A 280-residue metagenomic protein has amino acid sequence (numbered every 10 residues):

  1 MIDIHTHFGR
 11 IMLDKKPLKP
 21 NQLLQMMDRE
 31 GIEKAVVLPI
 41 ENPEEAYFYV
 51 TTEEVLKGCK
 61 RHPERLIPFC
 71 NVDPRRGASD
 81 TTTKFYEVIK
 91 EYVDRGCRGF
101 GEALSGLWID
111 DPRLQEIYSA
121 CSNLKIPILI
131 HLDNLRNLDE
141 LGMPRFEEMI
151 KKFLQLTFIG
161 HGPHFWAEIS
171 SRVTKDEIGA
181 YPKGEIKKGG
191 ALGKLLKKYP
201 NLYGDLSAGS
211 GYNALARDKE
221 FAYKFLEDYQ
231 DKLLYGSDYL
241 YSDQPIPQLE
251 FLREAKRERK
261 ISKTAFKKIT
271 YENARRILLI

Functional and structural regions predicted by a protein language model:
M1-H5, D28, F85-V88, Y92 (+4 more regions): A generic "structured core" feature
I2-F8, M12, K16-L38, Y229-L234 (+1 more regions): Mid-to-C-terminal alpha-helical segments outside catalytic/metal-binding sites
I2-T6, A35-V37, I67-C70, F100-E102 (+4 more regions): Hydrophobic faces of well-ordered beta-strands that scaffold small-molecule active sites in alpha/beta enzyme cores
H5, M27, V55, C59 (+7 more regions): Conserved, mostly hydrophobic/aromatic
H7-I11, I40-N42, N71-R75, L104-S105 (+4 more regions): Active-site beta-loop-alpha junctions enriched in small/polar residues
L18-Q25, Y47-G58, T83-E87, G142-E147 (+2 more regions): Alpha-helical scaffolding within the catalytic cores of extracellular/periplasmic polymer-degrading hydrolases
E33-K34, A46-L141: Active-site gating/metal-coordination segments in enzymes
D111-Y235: Catalytic pocket-lining loop regions of alpha/beta-barrel enzymes, especially the amidohydrolase/enolase/GH5 lineages
